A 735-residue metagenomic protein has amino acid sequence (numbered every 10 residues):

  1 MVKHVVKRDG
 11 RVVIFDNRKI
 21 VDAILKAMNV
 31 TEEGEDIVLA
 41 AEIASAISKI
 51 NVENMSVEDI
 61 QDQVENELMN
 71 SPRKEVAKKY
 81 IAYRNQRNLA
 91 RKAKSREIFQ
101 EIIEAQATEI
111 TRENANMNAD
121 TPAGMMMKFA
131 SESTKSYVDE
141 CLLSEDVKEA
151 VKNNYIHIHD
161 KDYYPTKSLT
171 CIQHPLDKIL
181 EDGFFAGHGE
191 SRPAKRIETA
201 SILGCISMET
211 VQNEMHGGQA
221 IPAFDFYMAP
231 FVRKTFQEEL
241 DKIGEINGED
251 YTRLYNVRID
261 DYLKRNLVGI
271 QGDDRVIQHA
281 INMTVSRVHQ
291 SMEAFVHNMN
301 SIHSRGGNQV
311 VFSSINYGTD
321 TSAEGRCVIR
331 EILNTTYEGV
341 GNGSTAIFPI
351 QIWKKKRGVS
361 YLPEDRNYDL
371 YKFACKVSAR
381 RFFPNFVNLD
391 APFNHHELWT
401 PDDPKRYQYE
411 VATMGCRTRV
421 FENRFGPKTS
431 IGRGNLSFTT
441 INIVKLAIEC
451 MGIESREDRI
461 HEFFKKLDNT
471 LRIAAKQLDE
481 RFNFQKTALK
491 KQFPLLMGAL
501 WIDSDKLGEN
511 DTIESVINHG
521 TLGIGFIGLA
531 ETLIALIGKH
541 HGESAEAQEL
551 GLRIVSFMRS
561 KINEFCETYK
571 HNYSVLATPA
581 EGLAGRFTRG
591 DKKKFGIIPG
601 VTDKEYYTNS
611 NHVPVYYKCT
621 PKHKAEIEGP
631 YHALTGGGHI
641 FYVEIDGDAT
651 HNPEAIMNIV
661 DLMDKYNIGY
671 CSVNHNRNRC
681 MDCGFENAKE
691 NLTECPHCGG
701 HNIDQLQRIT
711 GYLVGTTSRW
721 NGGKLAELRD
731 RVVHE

Functional and structural regions predicted by a protein language model:
M1-A105, E109, A726-V732: Charged, amphipathic alpha-helical regulatory modules used for macromolecular assembly or allosteric control
K3, S45-N51, S313-N316, E531-L533 (+2 more regions): Short, hydrophobic beta-strand segments
D16, F685, G711-Y712: Conformational switch/transducer regions in large eukaryotic molecular machines and scaffolds
D16, I20, L522-L529, N702 (+1 more regions): Catalytic-loop motifs flanking and including active-site residues across diverse enzymes
K26, L522-A535, S556: Contiguous, well-ordered alpha-helical segments that form the cores/surfaces of helical PPI scaffolds
L89-A90, R96-N518, K539-H540, S544-D704 (+1 more regions): Conserved catalytic cores of very large enzyme subunits
L692, P696-E735: Long insertion/accessory domains within large nucleic-acid-processing enzymes
